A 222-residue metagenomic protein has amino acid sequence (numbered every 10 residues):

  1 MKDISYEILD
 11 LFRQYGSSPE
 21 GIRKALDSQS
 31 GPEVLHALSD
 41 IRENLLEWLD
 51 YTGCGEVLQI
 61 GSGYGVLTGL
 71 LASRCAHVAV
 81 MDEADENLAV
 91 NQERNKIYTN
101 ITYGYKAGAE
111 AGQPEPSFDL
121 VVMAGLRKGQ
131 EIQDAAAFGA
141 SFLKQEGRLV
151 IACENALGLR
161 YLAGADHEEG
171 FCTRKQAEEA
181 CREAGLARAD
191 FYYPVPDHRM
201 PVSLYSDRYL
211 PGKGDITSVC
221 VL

Functional and structural regions predicted by a protein language model:
G53-G63: Conserved class I S-adenosyl-L-methionine
Y64-C75: Conserved SAM-binding loop of SAM-dependent methyltransferases across substrates and taxa, primarily the Class I
I97-A109: Conserved SAM-binding strand-loop segment of SAM-dependent methyltransferases
G112-V121: A short acidic, Gly/Pro-enriched loop at the edge of an enzyme's catalytic core that lines a small-molecule cofactor
K128-F138: A short, conserved alpha-helix within the catalytic core of class I
E146-E154: Conserved beta-strand signature within the Rossmann-like core of class I S-adenosyl-L-methionine
E154-G170: Short, glycine-/aromatic-enriched active-site segment of Class I SAM-dependent methyltransferases
E169-G185, A189-F191: Short alpha-helix
